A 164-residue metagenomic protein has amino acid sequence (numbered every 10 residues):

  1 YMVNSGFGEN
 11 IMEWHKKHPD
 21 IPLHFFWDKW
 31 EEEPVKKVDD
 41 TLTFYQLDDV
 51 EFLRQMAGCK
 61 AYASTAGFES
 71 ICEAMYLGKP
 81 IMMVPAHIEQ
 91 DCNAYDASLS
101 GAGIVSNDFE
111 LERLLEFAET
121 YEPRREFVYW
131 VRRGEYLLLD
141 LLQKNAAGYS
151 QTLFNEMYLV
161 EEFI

Functional and structural regions predicted by a protein language model:
Y1-G58: Donor-nucleotide binding loops and adjacent catalytic segments primarily of GT-B fold Leloir glycosyltransferases
M2-N4, A66, P85, W130: Small/polar loops that bind or transfer phosphate-bearing groups
F7-G8, D48-D49, G67, Q90 (+1 more regions): Amphipathic coiled-coil/heptad-repeat helices and related helical stalk/stem segments that mediate oligomerization
W14, Q55, L114-F117, L141: CheY-like receiver
K16-P19, M75, S98: Anion (oxyanion) recognition and catalysis
E33-V38, F44, P80-P123: Nucleotide-sugar donor-binding patch of glycosyltransferase catalytic domains
R54-N93: A donor-sugar binding/catalytic signature common to diverse glycosyltransferases and related nucleotide-sugar
E116-I164: C-terminal amphipathic helix plus adjacent low-complexity, charged tail appended to glycosyltransferase catalytic
